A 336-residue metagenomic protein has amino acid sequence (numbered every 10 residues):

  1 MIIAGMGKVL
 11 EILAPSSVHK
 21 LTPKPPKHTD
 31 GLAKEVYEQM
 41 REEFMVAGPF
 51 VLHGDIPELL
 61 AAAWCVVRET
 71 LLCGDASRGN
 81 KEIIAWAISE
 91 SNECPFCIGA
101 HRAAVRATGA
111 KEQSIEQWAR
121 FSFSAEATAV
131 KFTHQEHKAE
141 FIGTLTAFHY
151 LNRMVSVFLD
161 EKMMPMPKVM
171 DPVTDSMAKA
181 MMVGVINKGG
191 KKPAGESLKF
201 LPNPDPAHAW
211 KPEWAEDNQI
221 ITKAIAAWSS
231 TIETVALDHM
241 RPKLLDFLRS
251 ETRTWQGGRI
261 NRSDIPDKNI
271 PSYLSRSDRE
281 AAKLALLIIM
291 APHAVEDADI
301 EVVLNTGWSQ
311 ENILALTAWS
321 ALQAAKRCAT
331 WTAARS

Functional and structural regions predicted by a protein language model:
M1-S336: Hydrophobic alpha-helical segments
